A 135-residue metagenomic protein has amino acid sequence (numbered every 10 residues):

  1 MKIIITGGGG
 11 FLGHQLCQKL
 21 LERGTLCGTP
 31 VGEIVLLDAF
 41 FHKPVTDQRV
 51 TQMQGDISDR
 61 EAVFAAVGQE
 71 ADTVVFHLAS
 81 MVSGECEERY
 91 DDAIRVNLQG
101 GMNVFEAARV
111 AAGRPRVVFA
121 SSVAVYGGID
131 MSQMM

Functional and structural regions predicted by a protein language model:
K2, G32-E33, R116: Residues at the starts of beta-strands that form the adenosine-phosphate
K2-L26: N-terminal Rossmann NAD(P)H-binding glycine-rich loop of SDR-like oxidoreductase domains
T6, L37, V75-M81, V117-V123: SDR active-site strand-loop-helix element
E22-K43: Conserved glycine-rich Rossmann-like NAD(P)H-binding loop of the short-chain dehydrogenase/reductase
D47-D59: Rossmann-fold cofactor-recognition segment
I57-V96, G128: NAD(P)H-binding glycine-rich loop region in Rossmannoid oxidoreductase-like domains and their noncatalytic homologs
M102-M135: Conserved Rossmann-fold NAD(P)-dependent oxidoreductase catalytic core, especially the SDR/UDP-sugar
